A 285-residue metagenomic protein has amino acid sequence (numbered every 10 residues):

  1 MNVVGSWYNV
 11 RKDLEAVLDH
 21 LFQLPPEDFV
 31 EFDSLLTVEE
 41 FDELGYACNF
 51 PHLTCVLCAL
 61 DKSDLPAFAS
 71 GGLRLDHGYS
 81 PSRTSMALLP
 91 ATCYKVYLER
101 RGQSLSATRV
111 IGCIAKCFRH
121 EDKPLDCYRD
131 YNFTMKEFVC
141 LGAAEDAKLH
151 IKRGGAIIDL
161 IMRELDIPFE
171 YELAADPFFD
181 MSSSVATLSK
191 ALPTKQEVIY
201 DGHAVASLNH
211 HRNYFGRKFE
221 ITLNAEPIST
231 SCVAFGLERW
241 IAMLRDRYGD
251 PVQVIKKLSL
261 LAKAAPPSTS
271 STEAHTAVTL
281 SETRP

Functional and structural regions predicted by a protein language model:
M1-E282: TRNA-recognition modules of translation machinery and tRNA-sensing kinases, especially anticodon-binding
